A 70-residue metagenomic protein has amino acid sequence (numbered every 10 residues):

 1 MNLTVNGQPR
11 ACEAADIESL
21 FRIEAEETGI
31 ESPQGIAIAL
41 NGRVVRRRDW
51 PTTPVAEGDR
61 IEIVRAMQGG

Functional and structural regions predicted by a protein language model:
M1-G69: Ubiquitin-like/PB1-type beta-grasp interaction modules and other compact soluble beta-rich domains
